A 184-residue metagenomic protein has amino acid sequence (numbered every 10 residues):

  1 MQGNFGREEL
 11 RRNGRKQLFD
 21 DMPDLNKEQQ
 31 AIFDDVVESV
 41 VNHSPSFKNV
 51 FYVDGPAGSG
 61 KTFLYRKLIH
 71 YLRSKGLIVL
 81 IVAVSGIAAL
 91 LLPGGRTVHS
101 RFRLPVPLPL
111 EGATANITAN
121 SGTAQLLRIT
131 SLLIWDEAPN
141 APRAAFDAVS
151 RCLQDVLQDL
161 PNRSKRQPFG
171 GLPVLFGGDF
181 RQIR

Functional and structural regions predicted by a protein language model:
M1-R184: Conserved ATP-binding/catalytic motifs of P-loop helicase motor domains
